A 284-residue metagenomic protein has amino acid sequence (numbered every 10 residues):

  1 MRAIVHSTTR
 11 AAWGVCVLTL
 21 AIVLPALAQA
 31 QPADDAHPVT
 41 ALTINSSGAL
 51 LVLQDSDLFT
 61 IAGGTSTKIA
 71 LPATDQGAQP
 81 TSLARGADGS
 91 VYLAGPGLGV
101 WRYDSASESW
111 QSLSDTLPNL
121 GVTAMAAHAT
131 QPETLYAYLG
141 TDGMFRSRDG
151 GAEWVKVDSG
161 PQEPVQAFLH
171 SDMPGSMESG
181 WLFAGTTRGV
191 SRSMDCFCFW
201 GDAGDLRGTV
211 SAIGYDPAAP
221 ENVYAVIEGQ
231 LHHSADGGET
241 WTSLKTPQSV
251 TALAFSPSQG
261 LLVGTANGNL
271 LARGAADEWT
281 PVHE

Functional and structural regions predicted by a protein language model:
R2-C16: Bacterial N-terminal signal peptides that target proteins for export
T9-R10, L20, A266: N-terminal compositionally biased, intrinsically disordered segments and leader/signal-like regions
W13-P25: Bacterial N-terminal signal peptides
L24-E284: Extracellular glycan-interacting surfaces
